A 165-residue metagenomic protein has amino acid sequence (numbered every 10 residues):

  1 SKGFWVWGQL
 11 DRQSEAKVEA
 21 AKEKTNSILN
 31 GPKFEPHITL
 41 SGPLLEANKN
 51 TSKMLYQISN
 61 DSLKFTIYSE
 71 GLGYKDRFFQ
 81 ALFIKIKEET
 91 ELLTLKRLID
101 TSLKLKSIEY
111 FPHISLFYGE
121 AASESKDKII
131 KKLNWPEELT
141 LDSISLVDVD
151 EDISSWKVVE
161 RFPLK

Functional and structural regions predicted by a protein language model:
S1-I67, E88-S143, W156-K165: Basic, often amphipathic N-terminal segments
E70: Substrate/cofactor-recognition hotspot
G73-F83: Short, basic/glycine-rich phosphate-binding loops at helix/coil junctions that contact nucleotide phosphates
F78-F79, D150-W156: Short, solvent-exposed polar/charged micro-motifs at secondary-structure junctions
D142-D152: Short beta-strand segments and strand-loop junctions that repeat across beta-rich extracellular domains
